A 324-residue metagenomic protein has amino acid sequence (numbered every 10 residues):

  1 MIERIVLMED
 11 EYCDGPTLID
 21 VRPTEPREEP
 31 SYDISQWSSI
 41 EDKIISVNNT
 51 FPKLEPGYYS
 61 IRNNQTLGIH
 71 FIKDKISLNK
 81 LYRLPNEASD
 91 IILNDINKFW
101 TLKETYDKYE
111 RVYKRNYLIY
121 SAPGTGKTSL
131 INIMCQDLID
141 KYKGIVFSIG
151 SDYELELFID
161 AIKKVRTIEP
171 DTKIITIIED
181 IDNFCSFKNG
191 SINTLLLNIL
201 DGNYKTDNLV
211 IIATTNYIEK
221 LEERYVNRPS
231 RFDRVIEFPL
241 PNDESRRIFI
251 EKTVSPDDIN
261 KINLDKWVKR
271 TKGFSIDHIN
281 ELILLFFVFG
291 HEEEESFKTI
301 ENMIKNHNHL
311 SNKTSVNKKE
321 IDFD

Functional and structural regions predicted by a protein language model:
M1-K103, Y113-G124, L130, M134 (+5 more regions): AAA+ P-loop ATPase mechanoenzymes
I2-P52, G57, D74, R228 (+1 more regions): C-terminal alpha-helical "lid" subdomain
R83-D265: Walker A/P-loop NTP-binding motif of AAA+ ATPase domains
